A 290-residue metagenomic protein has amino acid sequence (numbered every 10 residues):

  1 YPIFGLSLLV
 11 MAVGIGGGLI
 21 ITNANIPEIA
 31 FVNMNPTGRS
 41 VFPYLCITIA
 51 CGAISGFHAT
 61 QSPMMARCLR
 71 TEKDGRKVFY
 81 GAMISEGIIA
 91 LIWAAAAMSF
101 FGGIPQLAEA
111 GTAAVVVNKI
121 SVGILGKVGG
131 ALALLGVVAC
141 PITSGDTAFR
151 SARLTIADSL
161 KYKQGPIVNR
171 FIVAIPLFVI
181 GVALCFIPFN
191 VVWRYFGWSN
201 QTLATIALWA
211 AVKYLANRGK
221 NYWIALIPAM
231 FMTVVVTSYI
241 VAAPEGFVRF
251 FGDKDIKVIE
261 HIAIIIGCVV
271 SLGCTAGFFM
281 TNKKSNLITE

Functional and structural regions predicted by a protein language model:
Y1-A59: Helix-loop-helix junctions that connect adjacent transmembrane segments in multi-pass membrane transporters
Y1-T22, F196-A207, W223-F231: Membrane-interface loop-to-helix entry segments
L8-N33, V212-Y222, V235-F247: Hydrophobic alpha-helical segments and their helix-loop junctions in multi-pass secondary transporters
G18-F31, Y80-K119: Extracellular/periplasmic helix-exit of transmembrane alpha-helices
I49-L69, W93-A95, K127-L160, Q201: Membrane-helix boundary/coupling elements in multi-pass transport proteins
P63-G87, Q106, A114-I120, G145-I172: Helix-loop-helix connectors at the membrane interface of multi-pass transporters/channels
G81-A90, M98-A108, V128-L134, A139-I142 (+1 more regions): Loop-to-transmembrane helix boundary motifs in multi-pass membrane proteins
L208, Y214-I227, A243-E290: Terminal cytosolic tails of multi-pass membrane transporters, especially the segment immediately following the final
